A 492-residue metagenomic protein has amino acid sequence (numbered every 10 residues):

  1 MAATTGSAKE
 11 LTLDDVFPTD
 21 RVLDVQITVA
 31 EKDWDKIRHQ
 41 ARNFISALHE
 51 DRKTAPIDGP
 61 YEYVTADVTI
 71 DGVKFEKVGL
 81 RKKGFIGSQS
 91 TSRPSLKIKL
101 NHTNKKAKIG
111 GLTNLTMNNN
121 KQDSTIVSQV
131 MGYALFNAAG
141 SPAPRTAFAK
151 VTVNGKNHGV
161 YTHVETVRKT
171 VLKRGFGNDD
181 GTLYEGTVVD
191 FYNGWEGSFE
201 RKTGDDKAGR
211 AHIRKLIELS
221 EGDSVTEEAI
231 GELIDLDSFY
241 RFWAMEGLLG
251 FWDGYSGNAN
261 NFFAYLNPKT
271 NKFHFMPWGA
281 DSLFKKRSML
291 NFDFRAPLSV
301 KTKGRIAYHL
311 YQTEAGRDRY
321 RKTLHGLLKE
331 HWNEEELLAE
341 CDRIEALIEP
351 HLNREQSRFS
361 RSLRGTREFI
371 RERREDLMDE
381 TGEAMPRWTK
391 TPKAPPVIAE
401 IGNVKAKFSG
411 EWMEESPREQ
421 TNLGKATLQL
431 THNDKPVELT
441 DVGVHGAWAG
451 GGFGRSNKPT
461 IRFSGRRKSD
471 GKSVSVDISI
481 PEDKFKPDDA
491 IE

Functional and structural regions predicted by a protein language model:
T4-E492: Phosphate/dinucleotide-binding and metal-coordinating scaffold of catalytic cores in nucleotide-dependent enzymes
